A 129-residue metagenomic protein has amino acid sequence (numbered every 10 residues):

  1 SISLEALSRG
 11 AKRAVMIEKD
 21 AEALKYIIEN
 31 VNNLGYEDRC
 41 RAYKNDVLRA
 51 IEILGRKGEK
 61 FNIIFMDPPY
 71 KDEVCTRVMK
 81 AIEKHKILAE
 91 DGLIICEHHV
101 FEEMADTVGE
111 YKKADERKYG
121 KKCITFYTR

Functional and structural regions predicted by a protein language model:
S1-R129: Class I S-adenosyl-L-methionine-dependent methyltransferase catalytic core
